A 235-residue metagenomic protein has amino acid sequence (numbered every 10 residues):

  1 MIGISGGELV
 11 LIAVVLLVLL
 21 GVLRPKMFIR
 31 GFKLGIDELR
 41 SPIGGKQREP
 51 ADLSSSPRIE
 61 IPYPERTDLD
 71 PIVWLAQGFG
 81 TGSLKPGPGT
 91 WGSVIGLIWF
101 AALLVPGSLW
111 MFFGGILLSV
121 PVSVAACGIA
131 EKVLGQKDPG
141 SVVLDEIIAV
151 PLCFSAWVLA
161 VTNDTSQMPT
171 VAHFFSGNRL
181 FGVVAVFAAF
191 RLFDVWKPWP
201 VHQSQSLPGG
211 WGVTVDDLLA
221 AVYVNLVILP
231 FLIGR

Functional and structural regions predicted by a protein language model:
M1-F28: Hydrophobic single transmembrane helices highlighted by the model
I4, L23-P25, L104-M111, R235: Transmembrane helix interruption/hinge and helix-loop junction motifs
L17-L23, I116-V124, A149, V158 (+1 more regions): Alpha-helical transmembrane segments of multi-pass membrane proteins
R30-I59: Charge-biased amphipathic single alpha-helical segments
R58-V94, A125-F154, T165, F175-S176 (+1 more regions): Interhelical loop and helix-boundary elements at the membrane-water interface of polytopic inner-membrane proteins
V94-S108, F154-W157, I228: Interfacial segments of multi-pass membrane proteins
L159-M168: Transmembrane alpha-helix boundary signature
L229-R235: Juxtamembrane boundary at the C-terminal end of a transmembrane helix
